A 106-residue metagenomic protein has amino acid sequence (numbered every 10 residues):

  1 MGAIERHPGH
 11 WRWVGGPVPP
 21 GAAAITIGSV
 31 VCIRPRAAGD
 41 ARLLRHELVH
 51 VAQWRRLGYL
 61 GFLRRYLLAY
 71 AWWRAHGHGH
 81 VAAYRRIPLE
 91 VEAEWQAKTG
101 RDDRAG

Functional and structural regions predicted by a protein language model:
M1-T26, P35, G58-G106: Metalloprotease/metallohydrolase-associated module, dominated by Zn2+-dependent proteases
A37-Q53: Short alpha-helix carrying the canonical HExxH Zn2+-binding catalytic motif
